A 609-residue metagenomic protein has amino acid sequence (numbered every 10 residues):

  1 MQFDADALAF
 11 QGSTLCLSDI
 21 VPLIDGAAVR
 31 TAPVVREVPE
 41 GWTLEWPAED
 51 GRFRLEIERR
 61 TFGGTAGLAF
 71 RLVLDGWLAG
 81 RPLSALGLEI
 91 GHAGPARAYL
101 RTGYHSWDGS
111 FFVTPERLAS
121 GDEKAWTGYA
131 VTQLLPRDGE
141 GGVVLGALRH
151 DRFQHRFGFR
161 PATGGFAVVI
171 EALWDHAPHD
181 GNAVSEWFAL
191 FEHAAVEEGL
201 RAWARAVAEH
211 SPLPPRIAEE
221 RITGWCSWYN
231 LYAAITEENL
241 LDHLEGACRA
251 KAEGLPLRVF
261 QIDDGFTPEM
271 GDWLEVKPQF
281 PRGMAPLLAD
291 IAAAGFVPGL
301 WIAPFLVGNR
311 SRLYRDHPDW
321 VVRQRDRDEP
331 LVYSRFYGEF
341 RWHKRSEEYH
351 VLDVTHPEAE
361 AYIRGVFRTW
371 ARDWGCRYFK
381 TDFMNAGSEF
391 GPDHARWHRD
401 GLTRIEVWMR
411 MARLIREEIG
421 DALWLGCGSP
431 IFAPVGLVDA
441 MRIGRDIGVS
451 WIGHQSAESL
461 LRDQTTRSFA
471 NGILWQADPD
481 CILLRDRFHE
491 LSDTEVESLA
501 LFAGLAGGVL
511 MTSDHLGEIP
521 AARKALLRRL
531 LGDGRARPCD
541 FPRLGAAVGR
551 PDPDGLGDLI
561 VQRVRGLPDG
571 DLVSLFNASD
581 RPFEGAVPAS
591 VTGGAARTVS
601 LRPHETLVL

Functional and structural regions predicted by a protein language model:
D4-L8, V35-E49, F53-R156, A596-H604: Polysaccharide-binding surfaces and accessory modules of carbohydrate-active proteins
L72, D180, W225, F260 (+5 more regions): Conserved, mostly hydrophobic/aromatic
E123-R221, E490: Beta-strand-rich recognition/accessory modules
W126, A503-A506, L510-M511, A547-P588: Carbohydrate-binding surface patches
R221-W225, Y229-R368, W374-C376, A386-W397: Aromatic-lined carbohydrate-binding/catalytic grooves of carbohydrate-active enzymes
R315-Y349, D353-A361, I405-E518: Glycan-recognition surfaces
E497, L501-G545: Catalytic cores of secreted or luminal carbohydrate-active enzymes
P582-S600: Beta-strand-rich binding/interaction modules
